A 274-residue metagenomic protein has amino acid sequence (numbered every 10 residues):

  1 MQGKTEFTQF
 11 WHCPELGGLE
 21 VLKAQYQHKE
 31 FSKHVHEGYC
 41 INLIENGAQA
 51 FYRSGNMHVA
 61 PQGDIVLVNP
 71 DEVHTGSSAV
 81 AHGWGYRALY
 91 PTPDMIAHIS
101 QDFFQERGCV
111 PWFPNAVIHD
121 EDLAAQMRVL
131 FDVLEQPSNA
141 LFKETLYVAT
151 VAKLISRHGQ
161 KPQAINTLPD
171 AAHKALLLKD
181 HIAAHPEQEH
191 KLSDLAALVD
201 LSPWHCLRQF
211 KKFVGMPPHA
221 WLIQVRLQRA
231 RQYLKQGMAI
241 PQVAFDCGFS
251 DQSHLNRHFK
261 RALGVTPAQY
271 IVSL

Functional and structural regions predicted by a protein language model:
Q2-C109, Q136-P137: N-terminal regulatory/effector-sensing and dimerization cores that precede helix-turn-helix DNA-binding domains
C40-L43, M95, Q126, L146 (+1 more regions): Amphipathic, well-ordered alpha-helical segments in soluble domains
S54, A79, I99-F103, R157 (+3 more regions): Residue-level signal for well-ordered alpha-helical positions
R107-D122, D132-V199, K212-A220, Q224: Short, Lys/Arg-enriched, Trp-marked, Pro/Gly-tolerant hinge/linker segments that flank
L154, A183, Q188-V225, K235-M238 (+1 more regions): Basic/polar phosphate-binding segments, predominantly the helix-turn-helix DNA-binding elements of transcriptional
